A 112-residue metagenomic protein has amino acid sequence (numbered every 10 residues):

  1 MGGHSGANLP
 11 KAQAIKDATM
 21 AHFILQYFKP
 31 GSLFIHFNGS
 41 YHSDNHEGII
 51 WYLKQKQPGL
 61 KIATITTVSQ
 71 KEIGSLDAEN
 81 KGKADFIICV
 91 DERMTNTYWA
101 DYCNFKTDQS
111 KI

Functional and structural regions predicted by a protein language model:
M1-L33, I49, T66: Hydrophobic, often amphipathic alpha-helical segments used for membrane interaction and targeting
I15, N38-Y41: Short catalytic/ligand-gating loop segments at beta-alpha or beta-beta junctions within enzyme catalytic domains
T19, L25-F28, H42-I112: C-terminal regions of proteins
S32-N38, I62: Generic beta-sheet signal
